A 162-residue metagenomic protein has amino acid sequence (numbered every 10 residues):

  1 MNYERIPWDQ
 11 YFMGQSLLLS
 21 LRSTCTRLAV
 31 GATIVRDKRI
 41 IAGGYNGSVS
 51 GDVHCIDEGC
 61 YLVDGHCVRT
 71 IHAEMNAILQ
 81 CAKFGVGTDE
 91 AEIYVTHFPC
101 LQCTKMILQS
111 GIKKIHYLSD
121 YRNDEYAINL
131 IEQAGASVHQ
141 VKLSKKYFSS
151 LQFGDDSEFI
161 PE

Functional and structural regions predicted by a protein language model:
M1-E162: Zinc-dependent deaminase catalytic domain
